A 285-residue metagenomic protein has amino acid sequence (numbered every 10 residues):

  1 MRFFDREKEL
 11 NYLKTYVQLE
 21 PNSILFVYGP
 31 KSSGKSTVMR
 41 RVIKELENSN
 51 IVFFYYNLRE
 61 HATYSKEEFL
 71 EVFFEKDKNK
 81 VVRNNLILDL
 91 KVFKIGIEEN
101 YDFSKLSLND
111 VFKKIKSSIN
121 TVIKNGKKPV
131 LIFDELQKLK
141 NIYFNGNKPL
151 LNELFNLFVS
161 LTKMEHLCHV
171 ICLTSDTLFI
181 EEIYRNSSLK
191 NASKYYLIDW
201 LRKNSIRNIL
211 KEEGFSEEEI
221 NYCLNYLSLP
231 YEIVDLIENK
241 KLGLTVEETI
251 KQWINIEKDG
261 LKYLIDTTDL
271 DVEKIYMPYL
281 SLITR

Functional and structural regions predicted by a protein language model:
R2-K14: N-terminal pre-P-loop "Q-motif" helix
R6, S36, L229-P230: Short, conserved phosphate/pyrophosphate- and ester-handling motifs at nucleotide-, phospho-/glycolipid
Q18-E20, T121-N125, S160-L167, S188-K190: Conserved catalytic network of the ASCE P-loop NTPase/AAA+ motor domain
P21-N145: P-loop NTPase nucleotide-binding core
K138-N186, Y195-I198: Sensor-1/coupling segment of RecA-like P-loop NTPase cores
I180-N225, E238-E248: Helix-loop-helix "sensor" segment of P-loop NTPases
F215-K274: Amphipathic alpha-helical "lid/sensor" segments that cap RecA-like P-loop NTPase cores
L270-R285: Regulatory alpha-helical "coupling" segment adjacent to P-loop NTPase cores
